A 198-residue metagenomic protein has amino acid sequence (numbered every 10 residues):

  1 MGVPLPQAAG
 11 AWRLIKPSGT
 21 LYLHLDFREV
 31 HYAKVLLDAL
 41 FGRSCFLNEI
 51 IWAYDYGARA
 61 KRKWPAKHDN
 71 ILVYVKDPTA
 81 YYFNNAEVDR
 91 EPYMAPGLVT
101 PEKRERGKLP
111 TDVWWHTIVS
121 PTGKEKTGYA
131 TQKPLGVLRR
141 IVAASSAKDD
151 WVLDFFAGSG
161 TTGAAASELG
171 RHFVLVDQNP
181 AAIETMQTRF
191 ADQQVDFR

Functional and structural regions predicted by a protein language model:
M1-Q193: Core catalytic lobe of class I
F197-R198: Intrinsic disorder at enzyme termini
